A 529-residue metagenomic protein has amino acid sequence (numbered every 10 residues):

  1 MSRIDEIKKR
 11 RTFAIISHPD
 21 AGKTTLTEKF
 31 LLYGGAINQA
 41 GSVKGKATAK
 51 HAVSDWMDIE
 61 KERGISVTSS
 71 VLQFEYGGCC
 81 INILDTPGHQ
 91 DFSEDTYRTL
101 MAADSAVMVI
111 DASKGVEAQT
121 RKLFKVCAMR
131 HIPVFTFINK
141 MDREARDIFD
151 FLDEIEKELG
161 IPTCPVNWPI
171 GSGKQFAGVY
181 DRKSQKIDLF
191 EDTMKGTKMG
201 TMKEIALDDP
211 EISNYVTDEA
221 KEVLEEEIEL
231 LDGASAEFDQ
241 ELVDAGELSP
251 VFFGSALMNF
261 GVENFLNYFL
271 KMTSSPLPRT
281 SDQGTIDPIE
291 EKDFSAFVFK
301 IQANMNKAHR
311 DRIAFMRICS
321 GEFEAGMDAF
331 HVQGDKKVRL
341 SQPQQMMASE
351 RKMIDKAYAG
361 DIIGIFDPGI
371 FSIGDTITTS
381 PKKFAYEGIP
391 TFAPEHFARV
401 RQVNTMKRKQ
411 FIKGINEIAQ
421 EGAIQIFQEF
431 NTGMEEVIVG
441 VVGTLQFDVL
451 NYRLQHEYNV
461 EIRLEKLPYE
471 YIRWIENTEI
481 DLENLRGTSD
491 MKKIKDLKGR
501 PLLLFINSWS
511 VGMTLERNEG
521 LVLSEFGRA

Functional and structural regions predicted by a protein language model:
M1-A529: Structural and coupling elements of P-loop NTPases
